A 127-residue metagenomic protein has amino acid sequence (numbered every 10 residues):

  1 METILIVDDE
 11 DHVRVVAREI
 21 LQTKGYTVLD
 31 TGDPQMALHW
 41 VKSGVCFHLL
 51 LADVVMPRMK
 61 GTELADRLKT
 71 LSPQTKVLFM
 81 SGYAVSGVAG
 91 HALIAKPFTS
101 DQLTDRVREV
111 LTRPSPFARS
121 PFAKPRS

Functional and structural regions predicted by a protein language model:
V15-T23: Charged docking surfaces used in two-component/phosphorelay signaling
G25-G32, W40: Short hydrophobic/Thr-rich beta-strand motif most characteristic of the beta2 strand and flanking loop of CheY-like
G32-M36, K60-L64: Acidic catalytic/metal-coordinating carboxylates
K42-V45, R67-T75, Y83-G87, R108: Conserved phosphotransfer cores of two-component systems
D53: Active-site residues of response regulator receiver
M56: Receiver (REC) domain active-site loop signature in two-component systems and cognate sites in sensor histidine kinases
F98-T112: C-terminal output helix
